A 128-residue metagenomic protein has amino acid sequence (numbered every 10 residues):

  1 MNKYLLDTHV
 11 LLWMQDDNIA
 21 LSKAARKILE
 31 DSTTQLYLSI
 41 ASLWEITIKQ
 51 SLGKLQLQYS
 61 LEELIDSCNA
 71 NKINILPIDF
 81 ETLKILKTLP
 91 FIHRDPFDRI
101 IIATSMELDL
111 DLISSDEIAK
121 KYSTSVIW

Functional and structural regions predicted by a protein language model:
M1-L38, K54-D66, L108, E117-K121: Short, well-structured N-terminal submotif of metal-dependent ribonuclease cores
T8-H9, I46, L86, S105: Generic structural signal for small/hydrophobic residues in well-ordered secondary structure, especially within
V10, S42, T82, I101 (+1 more regions): Alpha-helix capping/helix-boundary segments
E63-F91: Acidic catalytic patch
F97: Acidic donor-binding loop at a coil-to-helix junction in glycosyltransferase catalytic cores that engages
I100-W128: Acidic, PIN/NYN-like endoribonuclease modules and their adjacent C-terminal/linker elements
